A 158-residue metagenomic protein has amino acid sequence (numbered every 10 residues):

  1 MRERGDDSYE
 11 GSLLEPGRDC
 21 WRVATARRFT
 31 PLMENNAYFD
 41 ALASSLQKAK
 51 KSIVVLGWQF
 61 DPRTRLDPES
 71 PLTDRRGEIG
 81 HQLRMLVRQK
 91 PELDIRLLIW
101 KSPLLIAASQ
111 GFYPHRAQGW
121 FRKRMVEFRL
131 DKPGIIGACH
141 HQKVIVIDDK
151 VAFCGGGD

Functional and structural regions predicted by a protein language model:
M1-E3: Intrinsically disordered, low-structural-confidence terminal and linker regions
D7-K48, S52, R63-D158: HKD-type phospholipase D/PLD-like phosphodiesterase module
Q59: Gly/serine-rich nucleotide phosphate-binding loop at the start of the catalytic core of nucleotide/ADP-ribose-handling
